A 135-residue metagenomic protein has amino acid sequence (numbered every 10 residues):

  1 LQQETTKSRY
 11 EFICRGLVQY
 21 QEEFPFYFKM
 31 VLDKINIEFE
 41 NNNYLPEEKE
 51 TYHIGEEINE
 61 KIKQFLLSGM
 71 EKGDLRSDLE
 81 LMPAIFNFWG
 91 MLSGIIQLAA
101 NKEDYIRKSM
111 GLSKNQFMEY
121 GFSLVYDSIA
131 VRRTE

Functional and structural regions predicted by a protein language model:
L1-Q3, I35-N42, A99-E103: Secondary-structure edge/capping motif, primarily at the C-terminal ends of alpha-helices and the immediately following
L1-Y27, L81, I85-F88: Hydrophobic alpha-helical connector segments
Q2, T6-R9, E50, I54 (+3 more regions): Conserved acidic
Q2-Q3, V31, I62-L66: Hydrophobic alpha-helical transmembrane segments
Q3, K72-G73: Alpha-helix C-capping/helix-to-loop hinge sites
V18-K61, D74, P83-I85, G111: Short secondary-structure transition hinges
Q19, E56, E60, Q64-K72 (+1 more regions): C-terminal peripheral helix-coil segments that are non-catalytic and often amphipathic
S77: Short beta-strand "wing" residues that participate in macromolecule-binding interfaces
